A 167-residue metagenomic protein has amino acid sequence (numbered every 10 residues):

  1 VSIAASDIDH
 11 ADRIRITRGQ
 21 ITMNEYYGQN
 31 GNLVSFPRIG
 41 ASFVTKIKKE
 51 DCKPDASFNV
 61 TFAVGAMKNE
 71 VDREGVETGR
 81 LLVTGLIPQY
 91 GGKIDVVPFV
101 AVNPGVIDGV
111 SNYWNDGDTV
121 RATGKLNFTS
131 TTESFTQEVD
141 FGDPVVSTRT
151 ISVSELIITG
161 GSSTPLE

Functional and structural regions predicted by a protein language model:
V1-T17, P104-T123: Short nucleic-acid-contacting surface segments enriched for D/E, G, S/T with interspersed K/R
I8, R18-D55, K125-E167: OB-fold/S1-family single-stranded nucleic acid-binding modules
R13-I14, S35-I39, V97-F99: Short linear motifs at secondary-structure transitions and domain/linker junctions
R15-R18, R38-S42, N59-T61, R80-T84 (+1 more regions): Ordered hydrophobic segments in well-structured contexts
N24, G28-N30, D72, I87-Q89: Acidic surface patches and DE-rich sequence motifs
K53-G79: Structural detector for short beta-strands of small beta-barrel domains
G79-F99, I107-D116, R121, E133-E167: Preference for solvent-exposed, low-hydrophobicity sequence contexts
